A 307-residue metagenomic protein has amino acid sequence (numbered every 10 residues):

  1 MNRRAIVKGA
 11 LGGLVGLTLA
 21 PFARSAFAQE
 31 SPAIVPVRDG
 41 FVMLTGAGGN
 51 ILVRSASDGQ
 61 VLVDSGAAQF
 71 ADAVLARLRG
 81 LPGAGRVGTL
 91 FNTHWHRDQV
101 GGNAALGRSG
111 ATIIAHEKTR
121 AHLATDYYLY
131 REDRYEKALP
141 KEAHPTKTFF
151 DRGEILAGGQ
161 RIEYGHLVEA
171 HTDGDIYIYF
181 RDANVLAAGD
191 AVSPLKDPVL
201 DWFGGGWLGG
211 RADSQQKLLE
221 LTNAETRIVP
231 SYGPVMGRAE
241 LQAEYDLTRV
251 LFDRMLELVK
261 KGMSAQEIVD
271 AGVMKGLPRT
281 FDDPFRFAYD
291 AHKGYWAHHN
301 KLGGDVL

Functional and structural regions predicted by a protein language model:
M1-L17: N-terminal secretory signal peptides and thylakoid transit peptides that target proteins across membranes
L17-L19, E220-E225, P234-L307: Accessory terminal helices/loops
S25-A28: Boundary at the C-terminal end of the N-terminal hydrophobic targeting segment
P32-G85, I178-D190: Conserved beta-strand hairpin/beta-sheet module of binuclear metal-dependent hydrolase folds, prominently
P36, R120-L167, T172-D173, R181-D182 (+2 more regions): Metallo-beta-lactamase
S57-G59, Q69-I114: Active-site metal-binding motif and surrounding structural segment of the metallo-beta-lactamase
G59-Q60, S65-Q69, E154, R161 (+2 more regions): Metallo-beta-lactamase
A71-L75, N103, A212-Q215, F252 (+2 more regions): Extracytoplasmic/secreted envelope proteins and their assembly/folding machinery, especially bacterial periplasmic
